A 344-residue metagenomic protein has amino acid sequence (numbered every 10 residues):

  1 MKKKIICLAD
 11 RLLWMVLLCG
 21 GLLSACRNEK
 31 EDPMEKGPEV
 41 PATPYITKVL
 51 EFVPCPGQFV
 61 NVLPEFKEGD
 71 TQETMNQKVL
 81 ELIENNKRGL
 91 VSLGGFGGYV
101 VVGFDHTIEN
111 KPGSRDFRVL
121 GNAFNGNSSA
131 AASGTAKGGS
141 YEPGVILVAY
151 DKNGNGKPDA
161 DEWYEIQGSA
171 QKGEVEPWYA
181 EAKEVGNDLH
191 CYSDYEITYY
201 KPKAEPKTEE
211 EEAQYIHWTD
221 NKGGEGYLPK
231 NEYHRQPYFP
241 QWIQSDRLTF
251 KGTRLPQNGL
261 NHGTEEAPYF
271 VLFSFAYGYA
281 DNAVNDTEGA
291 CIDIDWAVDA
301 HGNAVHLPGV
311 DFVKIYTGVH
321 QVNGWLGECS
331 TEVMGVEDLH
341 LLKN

Functional and structural regions predicted by a protein language model:
K2-W14: Bacterial N-terminal signal peptides that target proteins for export
L8, R27-K30: Intrinsically disordered, low-complexity regulatory regions of eukaryotic regulatory proteins
L17-L18: Sec-dependent N-terminal signal peptides of Gram-positive bacterial secreted proteins and lipoproteins
L22-A25: C-terminal motif of bacterial Sec signal peptides marking the signal peptidase cleavage site
K30-G144, Q167-N344: A domain-level signal for the mature, folded cores of soluble proteins
A130-G139, K152-E162: Acidic, glycine-anchored loop motifs typical of Ca2+
L147-D151: Predominantly extracellular/luminal cell-surface or secreted proteins
